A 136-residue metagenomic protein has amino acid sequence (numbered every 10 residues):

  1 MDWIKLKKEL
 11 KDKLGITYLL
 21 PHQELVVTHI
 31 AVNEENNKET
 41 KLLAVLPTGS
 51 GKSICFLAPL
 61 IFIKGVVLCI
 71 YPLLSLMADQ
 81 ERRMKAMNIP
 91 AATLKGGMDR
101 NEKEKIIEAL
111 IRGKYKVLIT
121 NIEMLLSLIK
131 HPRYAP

Functional and structural regions predicted by a protein language model:
M1-V45: Conserved pre-motif I regulatory segment
L25, H29, L46-S50, M84 (+2 more regions): Structured catalytic cores of enzymes that bind and process phosphorylated ligands/cofactors
T28-N36, S50-V66, R83: Walker A/P-loop NTP-binding motif
K41-L43, V66-L68, K116-V117: Residue-level preference for the first positions of well-ordered beta-strands
S50, L57, M98-P136: Conserved helix/coil segment N-terminal to the catalytic DExD/H
I61, K85-M87, Y134-P136: Glycine-rich, phosphate-binding/catalytic loops in enzymes
K64-I89, T93-M98, E102, E123-L126: Conserved Walker A/P-loop ATP-binding site and its immediately adjacent core in helicase/helicase-like ATPase domains
